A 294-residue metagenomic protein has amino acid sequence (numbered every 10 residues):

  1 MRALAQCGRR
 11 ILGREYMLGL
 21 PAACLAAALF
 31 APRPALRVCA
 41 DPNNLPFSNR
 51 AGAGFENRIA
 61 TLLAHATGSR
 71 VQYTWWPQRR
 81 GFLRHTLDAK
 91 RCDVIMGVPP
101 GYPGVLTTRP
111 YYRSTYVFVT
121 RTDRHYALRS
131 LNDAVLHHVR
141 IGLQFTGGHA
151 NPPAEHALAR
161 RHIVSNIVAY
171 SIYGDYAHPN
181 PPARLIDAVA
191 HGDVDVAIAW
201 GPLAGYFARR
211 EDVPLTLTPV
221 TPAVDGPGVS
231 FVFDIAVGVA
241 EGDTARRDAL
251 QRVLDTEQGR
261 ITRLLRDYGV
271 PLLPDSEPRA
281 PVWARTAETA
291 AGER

Functional and structural regions predicted by a protein language model:
M1-L12: N-terminal secretory signal peptides that target proteins for export/translocation
G13, F30, G54-T67, T122-H149 (+1 more regions): Extended ligand-binding regions for polar small-molecule ligands
F30-G104, D175-P179, D267-Y268: Extracytoplasmic small-molecule ligand-binding "clamshell" domains of the periplasmic binding protein/Venus flytrap
L36-P42, P46-N49, L131-R161: Short loop->beta-strand "edge-of-pocket" segments that line small-molecule binding or catalytic clefts across diverse
D41-N44, R113-V117, D123-A127, A169 (+2 more regions): Periplasmic-binding protein-like
L63, T86-D88, A134, A188-A190 (+2 more regions): Hydrophobic residues within well-ordered alpha-helices
R70, G147-G174, A249-R294: Ligand-binding clefts/hinges and TM-proximal coupling segments of bilobed small-molecule sensing domains
G81-F82, D88, V94-L106, A190-S230: A ligand-binding cleft/hinge motif common to bilobed small-molecule-binding domains
